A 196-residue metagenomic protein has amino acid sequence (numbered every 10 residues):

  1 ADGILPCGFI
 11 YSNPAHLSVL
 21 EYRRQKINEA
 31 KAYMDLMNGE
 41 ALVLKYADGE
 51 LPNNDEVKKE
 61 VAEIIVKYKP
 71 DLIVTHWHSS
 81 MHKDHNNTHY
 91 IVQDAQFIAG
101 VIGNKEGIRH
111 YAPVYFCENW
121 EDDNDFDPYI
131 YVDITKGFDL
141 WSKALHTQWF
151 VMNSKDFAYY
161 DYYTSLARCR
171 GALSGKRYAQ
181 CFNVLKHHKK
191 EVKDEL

Functional and structural regions predicted by a protein language model:
A1-Y68, E195: Active-site rim/loop-helix segments in enzyme catalytic domains that contact anionic ligands
S18, D35, P52-L196: Metal-dependent de-N-acetylase/amidase catalytic core
